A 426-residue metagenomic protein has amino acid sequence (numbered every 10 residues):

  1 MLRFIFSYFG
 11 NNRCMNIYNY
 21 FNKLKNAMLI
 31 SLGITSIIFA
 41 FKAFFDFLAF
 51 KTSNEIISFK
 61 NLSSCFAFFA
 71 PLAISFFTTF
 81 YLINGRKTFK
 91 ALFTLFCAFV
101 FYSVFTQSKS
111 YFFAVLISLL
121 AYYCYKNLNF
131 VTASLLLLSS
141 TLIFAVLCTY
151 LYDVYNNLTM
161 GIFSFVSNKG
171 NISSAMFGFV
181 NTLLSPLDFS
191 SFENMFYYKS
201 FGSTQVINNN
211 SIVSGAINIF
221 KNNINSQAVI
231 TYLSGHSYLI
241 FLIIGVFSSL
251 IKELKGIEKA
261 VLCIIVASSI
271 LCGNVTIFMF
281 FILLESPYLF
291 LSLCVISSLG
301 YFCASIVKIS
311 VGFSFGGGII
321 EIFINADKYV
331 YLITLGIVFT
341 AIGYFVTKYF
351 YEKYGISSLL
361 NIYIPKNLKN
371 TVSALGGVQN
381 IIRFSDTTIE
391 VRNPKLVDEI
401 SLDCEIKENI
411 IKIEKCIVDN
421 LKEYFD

Functional and structural regions predicted by a protein language model:
M1-K126, I282-I306: Early transmembrane hairpin of solute transport permeases
S31-T35, A43-F47, F68, L72-F80 (+17 more regions): Transmembrane alpha-helical segments of multi-pass membrane transport proteins and ion-pumping complexes
T88-G170: Membrane-interface helix-loop-helix junctions at boundaries between adjacent transmembrane segments
T141-I207: Aromatic-rich transmembrane-lumenal/periplasmic boundary elements in polytopic membrane proteins
N194-L242: Individual transmembrane alpha-helix segments
V213-I217, I264-S268, V275-N367: Transmembrane alpha-helical segments and their short flanking loops that form helix-hairpins/helix-helix interfaces
F220-T231, F241-A267: Membrane-embedded helical hairpins/re-entrant loop segments and their flanking transmembrane helices within multi-pass
Y351-K395: Non-transmembrane accessory domains of multi-pass membrane transporters/channels
